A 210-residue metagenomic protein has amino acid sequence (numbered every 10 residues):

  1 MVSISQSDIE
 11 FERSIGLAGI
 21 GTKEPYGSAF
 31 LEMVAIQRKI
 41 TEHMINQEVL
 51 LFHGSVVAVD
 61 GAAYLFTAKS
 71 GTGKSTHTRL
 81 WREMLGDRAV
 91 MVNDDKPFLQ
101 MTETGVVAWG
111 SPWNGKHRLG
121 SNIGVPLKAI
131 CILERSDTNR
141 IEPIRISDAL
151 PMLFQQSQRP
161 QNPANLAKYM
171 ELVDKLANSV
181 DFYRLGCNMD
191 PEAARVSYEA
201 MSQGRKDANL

Functional and structural regions predicted by a protein language model:
M1-S28, E42-H43, F52-S55, V59-T67 (+1 more regions): Glycine-rich, often acidic-flanked micro-motifs that create phosphate/phosphodiester-binding or positioning elements
E32: Conserved AdoMet
A35-I40: Short Pro/Gly-enriched beta-strand edge/turn motifs at strand-loop
N46: Active-site anion-handling motifs in enzyme catalytic cores
S70: Walker A/P-loop nucleotide-binding motif
K74: Conserved lysine of the Walker
H77-T78: Post-Walker A alpha-helix
